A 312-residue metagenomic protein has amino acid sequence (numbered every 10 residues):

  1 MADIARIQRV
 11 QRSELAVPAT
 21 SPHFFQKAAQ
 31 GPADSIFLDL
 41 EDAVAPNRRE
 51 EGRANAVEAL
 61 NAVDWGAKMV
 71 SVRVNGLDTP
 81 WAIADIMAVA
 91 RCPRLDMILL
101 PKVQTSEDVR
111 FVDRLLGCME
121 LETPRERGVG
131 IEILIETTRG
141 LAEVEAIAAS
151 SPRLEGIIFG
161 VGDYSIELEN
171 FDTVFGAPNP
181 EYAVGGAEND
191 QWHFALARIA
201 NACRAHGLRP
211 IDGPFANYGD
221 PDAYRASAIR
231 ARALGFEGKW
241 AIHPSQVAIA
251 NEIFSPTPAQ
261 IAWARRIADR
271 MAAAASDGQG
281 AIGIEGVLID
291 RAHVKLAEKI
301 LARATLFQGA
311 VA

Functional and structural regions predicted by a protein language model:
M1-A312: Expand to "…catalyze enediolate/carbanion chemistry for C-C bond making/breaking, isomerization, decarboxylation
